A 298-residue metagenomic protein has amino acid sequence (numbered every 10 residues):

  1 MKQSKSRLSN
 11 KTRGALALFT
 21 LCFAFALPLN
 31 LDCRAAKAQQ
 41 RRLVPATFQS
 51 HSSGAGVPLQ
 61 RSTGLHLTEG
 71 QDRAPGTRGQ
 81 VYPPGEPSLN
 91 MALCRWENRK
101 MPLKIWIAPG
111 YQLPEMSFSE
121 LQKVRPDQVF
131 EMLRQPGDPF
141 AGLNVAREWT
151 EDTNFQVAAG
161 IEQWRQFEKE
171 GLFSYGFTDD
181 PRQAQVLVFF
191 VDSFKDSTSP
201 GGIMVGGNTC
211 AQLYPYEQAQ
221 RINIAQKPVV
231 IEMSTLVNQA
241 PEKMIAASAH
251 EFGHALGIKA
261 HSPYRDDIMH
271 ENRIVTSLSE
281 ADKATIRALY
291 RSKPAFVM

Functional and structural regions predicted by a protein language model:
M1-K11: N-terminal secretory signal peptides that target proteins for export/translocation
A17-P28: Bacterial N-terminal signal peptides
N30-T150, L213-I222, F296-V297: Disordered inhibitory propeptide/activation segment of secreted metzincin zinc metalloprotease zymogens, centered on
I105, V188, I231-M233, M269 (+1 more regions): Bulky hydrophobic/aromatic "packing anchor" residues in well-ordered structure
A108-G110, V191-F194, L236, I274 (+1 more regions): Solvent-exposed coil/turn segments that connect beta secondary-structure elements in extracytoplasmic/periplasmic
V145-A146, E151-E251, A255, K259-S262: Metzincin-family zinc-dependent endopeptidase catalytic domain
G257, H261-R273: Acidic helix/loop microenvironments that form the catalytic cleft of cell-wall polysaccharide enzymes
I268-V297: Post-HExxH zinc-binding segment in Zn-dependent metallohydrolases
